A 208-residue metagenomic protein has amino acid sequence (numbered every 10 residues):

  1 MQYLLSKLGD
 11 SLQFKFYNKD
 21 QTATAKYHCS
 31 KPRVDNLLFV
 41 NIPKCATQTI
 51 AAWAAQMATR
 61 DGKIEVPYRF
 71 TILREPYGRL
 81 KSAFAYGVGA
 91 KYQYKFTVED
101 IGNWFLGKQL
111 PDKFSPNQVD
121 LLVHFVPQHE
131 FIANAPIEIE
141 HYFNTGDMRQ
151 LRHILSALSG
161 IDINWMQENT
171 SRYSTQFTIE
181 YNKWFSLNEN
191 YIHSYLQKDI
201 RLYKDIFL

Functional and structural regions predicted by a protein language model:
M1-N36: Membrane-proximal basic amphipathic "stem/tether" segments
Q2, S30-T59, E65-V66, I72 (+1 more regions): A cross-family signal for N-terminal binding/gating loops and helix N-caps that shape access to the active site
Y3, G9-D10, N41, L80 (+2 more regions): Extended, composition-driven regions rather than compact fold-specific motifs
A23-S30, D61-L73, Y77-K198: PAPS-dependent sulfotransferase catalytic domain
Q48-I50, R79, Y203: General alpha-helical segment detector with a strong preference for membrane-spanning helices and helix-boundary regions
W53, A83-Y86, I206: Residue-level signal for well-ordered alpha-helical positions
M57, A157-L158, I206: Alpha-helical structural context
R201-L208: Acidic, carboxylate-rich catalytic segments that either coordinate divalent cations
